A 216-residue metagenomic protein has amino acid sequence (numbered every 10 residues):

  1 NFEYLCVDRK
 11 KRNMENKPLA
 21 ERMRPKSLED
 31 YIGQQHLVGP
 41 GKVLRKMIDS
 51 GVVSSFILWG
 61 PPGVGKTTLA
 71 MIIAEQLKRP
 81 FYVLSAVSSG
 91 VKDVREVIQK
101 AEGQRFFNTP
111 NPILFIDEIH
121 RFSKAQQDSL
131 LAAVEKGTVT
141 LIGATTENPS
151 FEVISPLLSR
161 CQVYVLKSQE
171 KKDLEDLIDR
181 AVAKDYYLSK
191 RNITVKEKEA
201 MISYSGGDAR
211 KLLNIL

Functional and structural regions predicted by a protein language model:
F2-S50: A short, basic N-terminal segment
E15-K17, K46-L84, K100-E102, L131-A132 (+1 more regions): Walker A/P-loop
G39-G41, F81-I113: Short glycine-rich substrate-engagement loop in P-loop NTPases that contacts/grips substrate
R79, S155-S168: A short helix-turn-beta junction within AAA+ P-loop NTPase domains corresponding to the substrate/partner-engaging
S85, Q162-E175: Conserved AAA+ ATPase "SRH/arginine-finger" region at the nucleotide-binding site
H120-S159: Conserved catalytic/switch belt of AAA+ P-loop NTPases
I178-K198: Helix-loop-helix "sensor" segment of P-loop NTPases
K196-R210: A short helix-loop-helix "switch/interaction" segment in the helical subdomain of ASCE P-loop NTPases
